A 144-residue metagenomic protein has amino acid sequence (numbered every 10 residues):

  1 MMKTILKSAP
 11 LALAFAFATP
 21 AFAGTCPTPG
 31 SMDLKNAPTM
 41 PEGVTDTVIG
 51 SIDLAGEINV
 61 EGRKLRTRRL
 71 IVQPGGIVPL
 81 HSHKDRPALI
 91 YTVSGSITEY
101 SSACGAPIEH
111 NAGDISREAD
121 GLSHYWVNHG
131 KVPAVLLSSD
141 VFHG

Functional and structural regions predicted by a protein language model:
T4-K7, F15, P20-R66, Y100 (+2 more regions): A short, N-terminal "cap"/entry segment at the start of jelly-roll beta-barrel domains of the cupin/DSBH fold
V48-I49, L54, L70, P74 (+3 more regions): Extracytoplasmic low-complexity repetitive segments enriched in small/polar residues
D53-G56, G75-P79, S123-W126: A short, acidic/glycine-rich surface segment
V60, K84, Y91, I108-E109 (+1 more regions): Extracellular/periplasmic catalytic domains that process cell-envelope and extracellular macromolecules
R66-K84, P107-N111, I115-G121: Conserved short histidine dyad/triad with adjacent acidic residue
D85-C104: Glycine- and acidic-residue-biased ligand/ion/polar-headgroup-sensing regions
G121-G144: Ligand-binding loop in jelly-roll beta-barrel domains
